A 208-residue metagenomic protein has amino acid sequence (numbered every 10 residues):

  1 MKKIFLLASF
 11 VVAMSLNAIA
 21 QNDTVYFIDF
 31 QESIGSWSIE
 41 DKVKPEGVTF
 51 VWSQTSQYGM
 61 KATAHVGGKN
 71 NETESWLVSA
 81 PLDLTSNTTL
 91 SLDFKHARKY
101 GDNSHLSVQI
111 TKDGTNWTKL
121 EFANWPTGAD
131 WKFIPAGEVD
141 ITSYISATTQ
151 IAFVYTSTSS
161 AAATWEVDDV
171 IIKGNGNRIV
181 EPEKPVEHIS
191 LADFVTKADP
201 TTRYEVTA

Functional and structural regions predicted by a protein language model:
M1-T24: Bacterial Sec-dependent N-terminal signal peptides
N22-N70: Extracellular glycan-recognition surfaces and repeat-rich motifs
F30, L77-S79, L84-Y100, L106-I110 (+2 more regions): Extracellular beta-strand-rich recognition modules
T63-S75, P126-W131: Extracellular beta-rich ligand/substrate-recognition surface
N70-S86, I134-E138: Short beta-strands within extracellular/lumenal beta-sheet-rich domains
N70-W76, T156-G174: Extracellular carbohydrate recognition
T115-I145: Extracellular carbohydrate recognition and processing domains and analogous Trp-centered ligand-binding platforms
R178-T207: OB-fold nucleic-acid-binding modules
